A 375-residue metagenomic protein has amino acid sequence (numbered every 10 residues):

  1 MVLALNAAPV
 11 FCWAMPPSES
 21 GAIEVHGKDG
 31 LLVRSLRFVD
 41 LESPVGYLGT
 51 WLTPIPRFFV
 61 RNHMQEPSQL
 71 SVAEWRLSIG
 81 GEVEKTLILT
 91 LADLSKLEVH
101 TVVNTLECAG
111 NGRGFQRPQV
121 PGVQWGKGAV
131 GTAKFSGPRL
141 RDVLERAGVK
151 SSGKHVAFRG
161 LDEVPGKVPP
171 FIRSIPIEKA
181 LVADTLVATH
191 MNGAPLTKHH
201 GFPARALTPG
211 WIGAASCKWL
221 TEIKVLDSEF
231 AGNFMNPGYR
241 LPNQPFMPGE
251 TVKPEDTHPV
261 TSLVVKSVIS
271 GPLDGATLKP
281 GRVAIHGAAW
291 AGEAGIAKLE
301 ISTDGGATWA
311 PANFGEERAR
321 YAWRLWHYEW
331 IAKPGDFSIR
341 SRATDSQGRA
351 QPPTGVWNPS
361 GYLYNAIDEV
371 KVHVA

Functional and structural regions predicted by a protein language model:
M1-M15: N-terminal export signals
M15-A375: Structured, non-membrane catalytic/scaffold regions adjacent to prosthetic-group chemistry
